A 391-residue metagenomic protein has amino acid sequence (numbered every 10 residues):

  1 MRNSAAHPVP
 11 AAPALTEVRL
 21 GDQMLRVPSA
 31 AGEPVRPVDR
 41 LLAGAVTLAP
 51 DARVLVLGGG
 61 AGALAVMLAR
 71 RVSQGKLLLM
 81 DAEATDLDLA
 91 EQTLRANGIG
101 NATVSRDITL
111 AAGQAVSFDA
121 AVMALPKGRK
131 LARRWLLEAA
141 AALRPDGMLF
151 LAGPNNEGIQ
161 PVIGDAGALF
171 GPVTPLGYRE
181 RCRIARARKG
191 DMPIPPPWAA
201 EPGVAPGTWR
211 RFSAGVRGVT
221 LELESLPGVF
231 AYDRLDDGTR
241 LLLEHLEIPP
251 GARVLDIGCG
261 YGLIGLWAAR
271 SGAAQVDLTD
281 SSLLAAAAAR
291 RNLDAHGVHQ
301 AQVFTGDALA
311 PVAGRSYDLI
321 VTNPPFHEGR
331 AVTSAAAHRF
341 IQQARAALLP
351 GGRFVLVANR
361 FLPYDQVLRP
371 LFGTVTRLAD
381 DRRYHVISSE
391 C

Functional and structural regions predicted by a protein language model:
P10, T16-A49, E180-G251: SAM-dependent Rossmann-like transferase core, predominantly class I methyltransferases with a strong bias toward
P34-A112, D237-T322: Conserved SAM/SAH cofactor-binding pocket of Class I
L68, A139-A140, A166, A268 (+3 more regions): Class I S-adenosylmethionine-dependent transferase superfamily signal
L79, L151, L278, L356 (+1 more regions): Conserved SAM-binding loop
D119-K130, I257-I264, Y317-R330: Conserved proline-anchored active-site loop of SAM-dependent methyltransferases that bridges a beta-strand
R133-P145, H338-P350: A short glycine-rich, Lys/Arg-flanked "PGG" loop and its adjoining helix->strand segment in the class I
D146-P154, G351-A358: Conserved beta-strand signature within the Rossmann-like core of class I S-adenosyl-L-methionine
G171-R210, N359-C391: Class I S-adenosyl-L-methionine
